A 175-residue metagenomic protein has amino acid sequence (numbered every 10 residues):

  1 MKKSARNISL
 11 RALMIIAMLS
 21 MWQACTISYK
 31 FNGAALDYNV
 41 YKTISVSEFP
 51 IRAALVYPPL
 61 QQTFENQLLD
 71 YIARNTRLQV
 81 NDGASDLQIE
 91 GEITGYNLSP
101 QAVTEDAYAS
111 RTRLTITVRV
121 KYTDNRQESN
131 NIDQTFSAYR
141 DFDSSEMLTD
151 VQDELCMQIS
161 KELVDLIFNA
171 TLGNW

Functional and structural regions predicted by a protein language model:
M1-C25: Sec-dependent bacterial lipoprotein signal peptides
W22-N66, D70, R126, N169-W175: A structural "domain/chain start" motif
D37-Y38, N81-L87: Short, glycine-/polar-rich solvent-exposed loops and beta-turns at beta-strand/coil boundaries
L55-N66, A109, R113, T149-E162: Soluble non-cytosolic domains of exported or imported proteins
R74-L78, D86-N131, Y139-D150: Surface-exposed short loop/turn segments
Q79-D82, W175: Surface-exposed patches in mature extracellular/periplasmic domains of secreted proteins
D124-R126, Y139-W175: C-terminal/domain-edge helix-coil "capping" segments
